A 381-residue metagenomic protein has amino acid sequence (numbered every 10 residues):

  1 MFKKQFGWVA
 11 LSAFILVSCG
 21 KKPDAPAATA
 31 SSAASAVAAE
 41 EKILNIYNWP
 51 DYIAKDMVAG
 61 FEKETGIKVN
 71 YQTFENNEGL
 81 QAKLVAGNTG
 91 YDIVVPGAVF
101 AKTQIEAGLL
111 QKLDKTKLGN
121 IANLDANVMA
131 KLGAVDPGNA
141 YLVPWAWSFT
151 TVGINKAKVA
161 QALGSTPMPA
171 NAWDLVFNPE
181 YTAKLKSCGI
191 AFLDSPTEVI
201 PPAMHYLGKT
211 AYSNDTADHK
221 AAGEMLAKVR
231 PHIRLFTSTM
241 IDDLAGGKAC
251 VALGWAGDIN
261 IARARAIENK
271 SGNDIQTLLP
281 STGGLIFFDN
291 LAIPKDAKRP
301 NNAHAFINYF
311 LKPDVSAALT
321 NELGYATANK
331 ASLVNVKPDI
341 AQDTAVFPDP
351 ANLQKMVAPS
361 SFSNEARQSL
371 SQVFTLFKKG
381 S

Functional and structural regions predicted by a protein language model:
M1-I43, S381: Short, low-complexity disordered leader/linker segments with a strong preference for bacterial N-terminal type II
C19-K21, A30-Q104: Early extracytoplasmic/lumenal segment of secretory-pathway proteins
G90, V95-R234, S238-K248: Extracytoplasmic ligand-binding site segments that recognize negatively charged/polar headgroups
F100-T103, V251-G272: A ligand-binding cleft/hinge motif common to bilobed small-molecule-binding domains
G153-K158, H205-G208, F287-R299, A318: A bilobed periplasmic-binding-protein/Venus flytrap-type ligand-binding module shared by bacterial periplasmic
H219-A227, S271-A292: Periplasmic-binding protein-like
D242, P350-S381: Conserved C-terminal helix/tail region of periplasmic/extracytoplasmic solute-binding proteins
P294-K355: Mature extracytoplasmic/periplasmic domains
